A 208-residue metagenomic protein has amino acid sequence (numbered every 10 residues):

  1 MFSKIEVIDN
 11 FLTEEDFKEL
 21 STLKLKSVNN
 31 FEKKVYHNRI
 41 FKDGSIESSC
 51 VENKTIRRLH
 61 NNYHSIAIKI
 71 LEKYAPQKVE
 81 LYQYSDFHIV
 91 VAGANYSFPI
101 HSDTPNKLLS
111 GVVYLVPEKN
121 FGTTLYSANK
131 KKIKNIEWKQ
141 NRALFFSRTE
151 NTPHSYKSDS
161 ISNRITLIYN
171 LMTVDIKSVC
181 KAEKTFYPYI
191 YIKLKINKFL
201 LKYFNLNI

Functional and structural regions predicted by a protein language model:
M1-Q77: Non-heme Fe(II)/2-oxoglutarate
E6, D16-E19, N129, S147 (+1 more regions): Extended, non-core accessory segments
K18, E32, H37-N38, K42 (+9 more regions): Compositionally biased, intrinsically disordered low-complexity regions enriched in proline and serine
L23, N62, I70-Y74, S155 (+4 more regions): Residues that form generic nucleotide/phosphate-binding pockets
E47-H60, H88-V90, L109-E118, P188-I196: Short N-terminal helix-initiation segments at or just after the protein's N-terminus
I68, E72-K184: Catalytic core of non-heme Fe(II) oxygenases with the double-stranded beta-helix
S178-I208: Membrane-proximal basic amphipathic "stem/tether" segments
